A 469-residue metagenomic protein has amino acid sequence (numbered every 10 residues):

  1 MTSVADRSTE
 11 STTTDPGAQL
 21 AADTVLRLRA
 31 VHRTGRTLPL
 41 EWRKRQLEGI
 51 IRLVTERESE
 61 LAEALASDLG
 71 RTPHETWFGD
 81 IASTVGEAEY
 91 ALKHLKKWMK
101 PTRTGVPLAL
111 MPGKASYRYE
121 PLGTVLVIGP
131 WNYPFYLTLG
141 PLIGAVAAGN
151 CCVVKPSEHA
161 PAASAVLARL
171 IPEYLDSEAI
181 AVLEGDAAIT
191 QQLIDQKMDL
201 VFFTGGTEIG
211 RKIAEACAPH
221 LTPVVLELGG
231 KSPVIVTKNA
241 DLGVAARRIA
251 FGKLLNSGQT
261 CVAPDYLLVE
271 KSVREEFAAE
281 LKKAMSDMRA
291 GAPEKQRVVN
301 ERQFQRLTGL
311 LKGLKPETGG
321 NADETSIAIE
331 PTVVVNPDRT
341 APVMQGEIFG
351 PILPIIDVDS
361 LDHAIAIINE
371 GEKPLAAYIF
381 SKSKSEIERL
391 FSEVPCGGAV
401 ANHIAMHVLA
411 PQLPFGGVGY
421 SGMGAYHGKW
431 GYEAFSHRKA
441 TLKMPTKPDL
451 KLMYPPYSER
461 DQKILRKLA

Functional and structural regions predicted by a protein language model:
M1-S116: N-terminal Rossmann-like NAD(P)+-binding subdomain of aldehyde/semialdehyde dehydrogenases
T2-S3, R7-T9, L38-P39, I235 (+1 more regions): Conserved C-terminal structural/oligomerization subdomain of aldehyde/semialdehyde dehydrogenase
S11, D15, L175, E208-D338 (+3 more regions): ALDH superfamily catalytic-core signature
A21, L40, E58, L242 (+3 more regions): Residues at or immediately preceding the N-termini of alpha-helices
H32, R36, I51-V54, E58 (+14 more regions): Structural signal for hydrophobic packing residues in well-ordered secondary-structure cores of soluble enzyme domains
R43, A88, G149, I180 (+7 more regions): Residue-level signal for inorganic ion chemistry
M99, E184, G205, T318-G320: Short loop/edge segments at beta-strand edges and connector loops that shape dinucleotide/nucleotide cofactor-binding
P107-V244, V358: Rossmann-like NAD(P) dinucleotide-binding subdomain of oxidoreductase/dehydrogenase enzymes
